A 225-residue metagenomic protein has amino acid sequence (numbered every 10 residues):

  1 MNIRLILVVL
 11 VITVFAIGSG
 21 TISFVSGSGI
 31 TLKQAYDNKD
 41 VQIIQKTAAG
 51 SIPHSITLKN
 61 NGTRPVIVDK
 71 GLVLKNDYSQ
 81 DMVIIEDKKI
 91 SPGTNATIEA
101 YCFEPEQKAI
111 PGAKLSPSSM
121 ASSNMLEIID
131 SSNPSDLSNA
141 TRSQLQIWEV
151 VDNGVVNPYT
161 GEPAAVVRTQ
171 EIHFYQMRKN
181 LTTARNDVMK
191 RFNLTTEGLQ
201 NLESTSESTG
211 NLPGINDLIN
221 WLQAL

Functional and structural regions predicted by a protein language model:
M1-S28, L218, L222-L225: Secretory targeting signatures
I22-F24, L74-M120, N157, T195-L202: Intrinsically disordered, low-complexity Pro/Gly/Ser/Thr-rich segments with frequent PxxP/GP/PP motifs and embedded
S23-A49, G214: Low-complexity, acidic Ser/Thr/Pro/Gly-rich terminal tails and inter-domain linkers that flank the onset of structured
I52-P65: Asparagine-centered strand-capping/turn motif at beta-strand->loop junctions
R64-L72: Short, hydrophobic/aromatic beta-strand segments
C102-M177, T182-A184: Terminal connector regions
V156-L225: Acidic/charged, solvent-exposed loop-and-adjacent secondary-structure segments enriched in E/D, K/R, S/T, and G/P
